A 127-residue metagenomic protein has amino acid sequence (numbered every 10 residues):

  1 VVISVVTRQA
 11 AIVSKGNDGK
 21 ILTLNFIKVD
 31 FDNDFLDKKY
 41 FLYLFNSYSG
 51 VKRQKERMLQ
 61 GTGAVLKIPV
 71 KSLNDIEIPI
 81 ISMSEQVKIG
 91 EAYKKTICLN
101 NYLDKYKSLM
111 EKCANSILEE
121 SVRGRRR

Functional and structural regions predicted by a protein language model:
V1-I3: Generic structural signal for buried aliphatic residues
V5-F45: A short beta-sheet element
V6, K20-I27, Q60-S84: A short glycine-rich beta-alpha junction/loop motif
D37-L42, K71-S108: Amphipathic alpha-helical segments
K38-L59: Glycine- and charge-enriched low-complexity intrinsically disordered segments
E56-G61, Y106-L109: Short, surface-exposed recognition loops or helix-turn segments adjacent to catalytic cores
Y102-R127: Short amphipathic coiled-coil heptad-repeat segments
